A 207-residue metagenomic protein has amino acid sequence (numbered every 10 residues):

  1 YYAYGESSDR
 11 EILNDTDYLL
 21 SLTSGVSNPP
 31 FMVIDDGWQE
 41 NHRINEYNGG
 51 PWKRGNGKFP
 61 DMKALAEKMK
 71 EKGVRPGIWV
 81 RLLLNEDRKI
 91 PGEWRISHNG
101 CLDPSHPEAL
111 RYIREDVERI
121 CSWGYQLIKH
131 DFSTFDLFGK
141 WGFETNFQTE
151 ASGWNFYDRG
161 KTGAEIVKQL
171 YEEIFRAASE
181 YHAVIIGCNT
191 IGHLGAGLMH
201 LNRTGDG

Functional and structural regions predicted by a protein language model:
Y1-Y18, L22-F31, D35-E40: An acidic-aromatic substrate-binding cleft motif
N28-G207: Aromatic- and carboxylate-enriched substrate-binding clefts and catalytic-loop regions of carbohydrate-active enzymes
